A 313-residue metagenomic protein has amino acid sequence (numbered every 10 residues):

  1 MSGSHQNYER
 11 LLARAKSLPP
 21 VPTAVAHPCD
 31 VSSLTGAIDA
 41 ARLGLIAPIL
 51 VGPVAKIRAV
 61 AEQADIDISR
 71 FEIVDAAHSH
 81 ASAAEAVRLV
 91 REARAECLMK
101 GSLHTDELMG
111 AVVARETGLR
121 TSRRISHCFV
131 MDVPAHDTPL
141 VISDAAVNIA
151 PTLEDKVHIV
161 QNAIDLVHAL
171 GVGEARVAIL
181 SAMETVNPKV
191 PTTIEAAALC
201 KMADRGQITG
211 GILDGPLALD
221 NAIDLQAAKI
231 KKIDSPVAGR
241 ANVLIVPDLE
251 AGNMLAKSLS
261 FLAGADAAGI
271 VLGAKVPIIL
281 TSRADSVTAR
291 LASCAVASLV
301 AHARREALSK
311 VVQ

Functional and structural regions predicted by a protein language model:
M1-I49, P53-Q313: Anion-binding alpha/beta catalytic cores of soluble intermediary-metabolism enzymes, centered on
